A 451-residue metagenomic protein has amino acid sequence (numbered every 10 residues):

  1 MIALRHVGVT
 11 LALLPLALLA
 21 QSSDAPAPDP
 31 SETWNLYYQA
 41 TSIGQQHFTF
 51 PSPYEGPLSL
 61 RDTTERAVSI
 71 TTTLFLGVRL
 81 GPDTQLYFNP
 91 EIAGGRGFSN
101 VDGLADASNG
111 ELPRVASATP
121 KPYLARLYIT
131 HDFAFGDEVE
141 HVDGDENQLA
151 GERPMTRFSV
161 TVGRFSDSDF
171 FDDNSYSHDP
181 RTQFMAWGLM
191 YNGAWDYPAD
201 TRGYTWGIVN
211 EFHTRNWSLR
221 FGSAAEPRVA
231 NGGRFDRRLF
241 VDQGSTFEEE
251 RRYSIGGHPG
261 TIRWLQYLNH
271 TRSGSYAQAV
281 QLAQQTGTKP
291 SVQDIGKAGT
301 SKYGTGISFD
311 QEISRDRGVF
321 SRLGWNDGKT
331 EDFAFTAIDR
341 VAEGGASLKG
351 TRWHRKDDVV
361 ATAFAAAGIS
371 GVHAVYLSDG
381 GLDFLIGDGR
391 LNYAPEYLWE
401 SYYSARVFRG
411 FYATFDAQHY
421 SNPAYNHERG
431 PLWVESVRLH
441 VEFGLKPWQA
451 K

Functional and structural regions predicted by a protein language model:
D24-W34, F48-T49, G77-V78, P82-L86 (+8 more regions): Short loop/turn motifs that connect adjacent beta-strands in outer-membrane beta-barrel proteins
D29-E55, L60, F158-V160, W187-Y191 (+1 more regions): Transmembrane beta-strand segments of Gram-negative outer membrane beta-barrel proteins
E32, R66-T72, P120-A125, R202-W206 (+6 more regions): Residues that define the transmembrane beta-barrel architecture of outer-membrane proteins
L36, A40-Q46, F88-I92, V160-R164 (+8 more regions): Transmembrane beta-barrel strands of outer-membrane/channel proteins
Y38, T72-V78, L127-H131, V162 (+9 more regions): Residues on the lipid-exposed face of transmembrane beta-strands in outer-membrane beta-barrel proteins
D102-T119, Y123, E138-E248, S291 (+1 more regions): Surface-exposed coil loops of outer-membrane beta-barrel proteins
A125-E138, P431-K451: Outer-membrane beta-barrel "beta-signal"
E250, L265-G299, F320, D327 (+2 more regions): Outer membrane beta-barrel transmembrane domains
